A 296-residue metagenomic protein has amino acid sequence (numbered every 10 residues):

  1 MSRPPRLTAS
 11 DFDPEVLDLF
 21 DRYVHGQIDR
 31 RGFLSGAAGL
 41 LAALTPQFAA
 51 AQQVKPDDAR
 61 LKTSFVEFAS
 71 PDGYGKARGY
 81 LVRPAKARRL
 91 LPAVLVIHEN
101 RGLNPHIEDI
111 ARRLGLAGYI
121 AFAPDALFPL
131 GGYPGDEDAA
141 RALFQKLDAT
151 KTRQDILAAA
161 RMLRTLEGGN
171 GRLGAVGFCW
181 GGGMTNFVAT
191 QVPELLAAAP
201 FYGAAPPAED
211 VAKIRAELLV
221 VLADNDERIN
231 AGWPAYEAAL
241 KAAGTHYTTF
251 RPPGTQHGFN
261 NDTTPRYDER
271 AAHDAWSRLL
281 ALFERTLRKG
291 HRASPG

Functional and structural regions predicted by a protein language model:
M1-I28: N-terminal secretory signal peptides
D18-L44: N-terminal secretory signal peptides and thylakoid transit peptides that target proteins across membranes
Q52-K86: N-terminal cap/lid segment of alpha/beta-hydrolase-fold proteins
L90-H98: Short beta-strand element of the alpha/beta-hydrolase
L127-T150, G258-T263: Cap/lid segment of the alpha/beta-hydrolase catalytic domain
E137-V176, H291: Gly/Ser-rich "nucleophile elbow"/oxyanion-hole loop immediately N-terminal to the catalytic nucleophile in hydrolases
A158-R215: Primarily recognizes the serine-hydrolase "nucleophile elbow" in alpha/beta-hydrolase and SGNH/GDSL folds
V220-L222: Short beta-strand/loop motif that positions the catalytic acidic residue of the alpha/beta-hydrolase fold
